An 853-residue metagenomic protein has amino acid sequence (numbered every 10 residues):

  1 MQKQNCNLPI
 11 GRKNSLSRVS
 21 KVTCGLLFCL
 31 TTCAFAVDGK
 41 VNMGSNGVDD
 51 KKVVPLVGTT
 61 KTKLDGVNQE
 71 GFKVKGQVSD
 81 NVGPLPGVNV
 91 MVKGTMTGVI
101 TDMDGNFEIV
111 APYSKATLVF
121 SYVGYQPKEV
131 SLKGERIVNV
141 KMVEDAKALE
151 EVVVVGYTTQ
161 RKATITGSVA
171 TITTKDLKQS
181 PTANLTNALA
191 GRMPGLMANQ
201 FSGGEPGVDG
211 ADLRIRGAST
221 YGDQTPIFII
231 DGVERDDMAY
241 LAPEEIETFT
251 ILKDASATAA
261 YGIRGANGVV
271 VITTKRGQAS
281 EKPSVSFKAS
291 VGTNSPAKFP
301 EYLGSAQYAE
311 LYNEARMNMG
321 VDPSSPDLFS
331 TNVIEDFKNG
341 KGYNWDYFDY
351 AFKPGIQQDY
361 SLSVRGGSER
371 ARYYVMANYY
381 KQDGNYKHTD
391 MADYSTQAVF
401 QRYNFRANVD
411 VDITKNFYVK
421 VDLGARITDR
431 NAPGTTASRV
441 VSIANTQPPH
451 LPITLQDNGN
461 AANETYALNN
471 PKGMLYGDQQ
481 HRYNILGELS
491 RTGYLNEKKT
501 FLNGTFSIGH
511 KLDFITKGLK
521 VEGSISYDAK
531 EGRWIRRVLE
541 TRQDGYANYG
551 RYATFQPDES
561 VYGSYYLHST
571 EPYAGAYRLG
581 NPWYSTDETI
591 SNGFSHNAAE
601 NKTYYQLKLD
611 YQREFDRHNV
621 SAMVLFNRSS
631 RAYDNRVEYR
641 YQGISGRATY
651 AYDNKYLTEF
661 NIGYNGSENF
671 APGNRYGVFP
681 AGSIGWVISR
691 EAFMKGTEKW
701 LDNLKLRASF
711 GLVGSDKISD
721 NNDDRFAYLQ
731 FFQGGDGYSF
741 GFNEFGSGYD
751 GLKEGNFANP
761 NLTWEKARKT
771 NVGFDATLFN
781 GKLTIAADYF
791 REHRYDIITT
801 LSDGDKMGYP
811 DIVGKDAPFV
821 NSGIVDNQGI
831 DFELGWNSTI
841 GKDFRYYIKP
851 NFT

Functional and structural regions predicted by a protein language model:
M1-F405, Y418-V419, K815: Short, small/polar-rich motifs associated with maturation and membrane association, primarily at protein termini
L177, T225, Q358, N408-F417 (+5 more regions): Extracellular/periplasmic, surface-exposed regions of secreted and cell-surface proteins
L189, L451-N470: GHKL/Bergerat-fold ATPase module in large chromosome/replication-associated machines
S438-A444: Aromatic-rich transmembrane-lumenal/periplasmic boundary elements in polytopic membrane proteins
N445-P449: Long, non-globular regulatory segments flanking folded domains
